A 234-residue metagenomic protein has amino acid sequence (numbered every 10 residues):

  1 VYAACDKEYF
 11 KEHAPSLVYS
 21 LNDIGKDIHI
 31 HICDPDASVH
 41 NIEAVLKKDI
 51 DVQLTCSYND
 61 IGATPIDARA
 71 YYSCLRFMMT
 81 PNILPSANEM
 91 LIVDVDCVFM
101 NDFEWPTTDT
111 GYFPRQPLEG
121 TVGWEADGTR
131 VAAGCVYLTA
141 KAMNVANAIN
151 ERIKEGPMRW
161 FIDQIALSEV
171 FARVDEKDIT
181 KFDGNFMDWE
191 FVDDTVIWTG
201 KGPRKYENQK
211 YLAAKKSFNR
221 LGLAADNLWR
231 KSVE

Functional and structural regions predicted by a protein language model:
V1-G62, P85-S86, L223-R230, E234: N-terminal anchoring/stem segment of glycosyltransferases
F10, P65-L75: A short, glycine-/small-residue-rich helix N-cap motif at loop->alpha-helix starts within glycosyltransferase
D34-V39, V95-N101, N185-M187: Short, polar loop motifs at secondary-structure junctions
Y72-T121: GT-A fold catalytic core of metal-dependent nucleotide-sugar glycosyltransferases, centered on the diacidic
M79, C135-Y137, I197: Conserved hydrophobic/aromatic beta-strand scaffold that supports enzyme active sites
M100-E169: Conserved catalytic core of nucleotide-sugar-dependent glycosyltransferases
A140-S232: Catalytic core and acceptor-binding pocket of nucleotide-sugar-dependent glycosyltransferases
